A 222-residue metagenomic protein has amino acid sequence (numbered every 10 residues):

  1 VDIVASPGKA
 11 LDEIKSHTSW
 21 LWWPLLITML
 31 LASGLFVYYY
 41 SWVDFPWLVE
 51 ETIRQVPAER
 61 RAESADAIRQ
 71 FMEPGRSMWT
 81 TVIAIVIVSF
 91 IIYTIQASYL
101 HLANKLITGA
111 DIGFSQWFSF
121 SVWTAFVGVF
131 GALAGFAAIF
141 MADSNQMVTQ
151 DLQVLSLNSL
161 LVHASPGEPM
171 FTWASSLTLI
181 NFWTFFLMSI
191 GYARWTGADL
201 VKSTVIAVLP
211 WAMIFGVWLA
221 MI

Functional and structural regions predicted by a protein language model:
V1, K9-F130: Selected alpha-helical membrane-embedding segments in polytopic membrane proteins
Q116-I222: Hydrophobic alpha-helical transmembrane segments and adjacent short intramembrane/lumenal linkers of inner/organellar
